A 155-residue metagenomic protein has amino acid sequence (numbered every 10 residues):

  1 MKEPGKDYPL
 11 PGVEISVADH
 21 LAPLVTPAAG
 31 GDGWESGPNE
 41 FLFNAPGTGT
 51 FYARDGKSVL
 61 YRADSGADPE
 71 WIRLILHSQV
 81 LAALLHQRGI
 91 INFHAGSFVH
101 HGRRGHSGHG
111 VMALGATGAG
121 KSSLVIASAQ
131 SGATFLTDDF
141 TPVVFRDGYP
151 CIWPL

Functional and structural regions predicted by a protein language model:
M1-R103, S107-T117, Q130-S131, T141-L155: A noncatalytic interaction/capping subdomain that flanks phosphate/NTP-handling catalytic cores
G120-K121: Conserved lysine of the Walker
L124: Hydrophobic positions on the alpha1 helix immediately C-terminal to the Walker A/P-loop
A127: Active-site signature of alpha/beta-hydrolase-fold catalytic machinery across serine- and Asp/Cys-nucleophile hydrolases
T134: Residue-level detector of anion-binding/catalytic polar loops
